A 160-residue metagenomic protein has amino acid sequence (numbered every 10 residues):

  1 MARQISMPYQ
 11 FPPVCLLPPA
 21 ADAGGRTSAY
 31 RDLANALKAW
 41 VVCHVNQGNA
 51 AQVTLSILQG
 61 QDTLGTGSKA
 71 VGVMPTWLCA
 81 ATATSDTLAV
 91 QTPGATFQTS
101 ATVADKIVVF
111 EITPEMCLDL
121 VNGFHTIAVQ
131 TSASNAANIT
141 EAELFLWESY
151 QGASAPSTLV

Functional and structural regions predicted by a protein language model:
M1-V160: Surface-exposed, low-hydrophobicity beta-strand/loop segments enriched in small/polar/acidic residues
